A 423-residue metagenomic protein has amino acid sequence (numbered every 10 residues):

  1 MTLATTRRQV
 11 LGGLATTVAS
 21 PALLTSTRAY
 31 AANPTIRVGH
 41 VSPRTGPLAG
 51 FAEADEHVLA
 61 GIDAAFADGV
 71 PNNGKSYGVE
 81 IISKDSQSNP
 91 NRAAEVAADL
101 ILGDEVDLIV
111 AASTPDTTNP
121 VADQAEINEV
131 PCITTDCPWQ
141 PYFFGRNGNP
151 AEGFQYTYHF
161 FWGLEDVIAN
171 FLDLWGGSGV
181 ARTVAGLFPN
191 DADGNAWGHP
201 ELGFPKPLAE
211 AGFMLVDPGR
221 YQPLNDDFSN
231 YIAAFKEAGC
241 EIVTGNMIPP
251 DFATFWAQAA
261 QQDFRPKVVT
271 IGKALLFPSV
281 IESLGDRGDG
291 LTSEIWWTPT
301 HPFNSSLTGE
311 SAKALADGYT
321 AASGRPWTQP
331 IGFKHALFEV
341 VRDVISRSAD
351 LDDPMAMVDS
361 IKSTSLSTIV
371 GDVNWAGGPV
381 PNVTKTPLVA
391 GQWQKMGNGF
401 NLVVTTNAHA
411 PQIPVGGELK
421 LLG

Functional and structural regions predicted by a protein language model:
M1-V18, T25: N-terminal secretory signal peptides and thylakoid transit peptides that target proteins across membranes
A22-P43: C-terminal segment of N-terminal export signals and the immediately downstream linker at the start of the mature
I36, D289, K362-G423: Solvent-exposed, acidic/polar segments of extracytosolic/periplasmic ligand-binding ectodomains
G39-G61, K84-P90, S113-T114, L187-H199 (+3 more regions): Extracytoplasmic "Venus flytrap"
G50-H57, P71-G145, Y221-F228, A253: Beta-alpha junction/loop-to-helix N-cap segments that form part of ligand/metal-binding clefts
V106-P218, V268-S293: Extracytoplasmic ligand/sensor domains, especially the bilobed periplasmic-binding protein
W139, A259-H335, T405-P411, G416-L422: Extracellular/periplasmic periplasmic-binding protein-like sensory domains
S346-D359: Short, charged, surface-exposed loops that flank catalytic or proteolytic processing sites
